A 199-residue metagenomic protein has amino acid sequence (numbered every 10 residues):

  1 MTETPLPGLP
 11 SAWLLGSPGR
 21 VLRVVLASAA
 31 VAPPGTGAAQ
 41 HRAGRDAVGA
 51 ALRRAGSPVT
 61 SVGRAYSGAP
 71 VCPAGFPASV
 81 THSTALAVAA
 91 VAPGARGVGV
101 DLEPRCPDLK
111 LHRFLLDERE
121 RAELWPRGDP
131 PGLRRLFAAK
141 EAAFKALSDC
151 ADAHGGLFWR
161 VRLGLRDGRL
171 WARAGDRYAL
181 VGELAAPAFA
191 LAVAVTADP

Functional and structural regions predicted by a protein language model:
M1-P199: Core catalytic alpha/beta fold that binds nucleotide/phospho-ligands
